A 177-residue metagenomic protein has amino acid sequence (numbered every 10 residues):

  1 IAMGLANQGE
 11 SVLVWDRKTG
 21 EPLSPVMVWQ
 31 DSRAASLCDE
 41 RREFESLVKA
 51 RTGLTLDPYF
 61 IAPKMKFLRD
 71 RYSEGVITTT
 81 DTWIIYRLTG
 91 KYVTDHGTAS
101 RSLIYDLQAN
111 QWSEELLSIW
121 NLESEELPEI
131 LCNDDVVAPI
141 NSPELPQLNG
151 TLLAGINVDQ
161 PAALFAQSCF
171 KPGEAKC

Functional and structural regions predicted by a protein language model:
I1-S24, A50, D70, E74-G75 (+2 more regions): N-terminal glycine/serine-rich phosphate-binding loop of ATP-dependent small-molecule kinases, especially carbohydrate
S24-P25, A50-P58, E74, A99-L107 (+2 more regions): Flexible, glycine/proline-enriched loop segments at strand-loop-helix junctions that form or flank small-ligand binding
W29-R71, Y105-I119: Glycine-rich phosphate-binding loop plus the immediately following alpha-helix
G90-A99: Enzymes and membrane/adaptor proteins characterized by extended Gly/Ser/Thr/Asp/Glu-rich, aromatic-dotted
T98-C177: ATP-dependent carbohydrate kinase catalytic cores
